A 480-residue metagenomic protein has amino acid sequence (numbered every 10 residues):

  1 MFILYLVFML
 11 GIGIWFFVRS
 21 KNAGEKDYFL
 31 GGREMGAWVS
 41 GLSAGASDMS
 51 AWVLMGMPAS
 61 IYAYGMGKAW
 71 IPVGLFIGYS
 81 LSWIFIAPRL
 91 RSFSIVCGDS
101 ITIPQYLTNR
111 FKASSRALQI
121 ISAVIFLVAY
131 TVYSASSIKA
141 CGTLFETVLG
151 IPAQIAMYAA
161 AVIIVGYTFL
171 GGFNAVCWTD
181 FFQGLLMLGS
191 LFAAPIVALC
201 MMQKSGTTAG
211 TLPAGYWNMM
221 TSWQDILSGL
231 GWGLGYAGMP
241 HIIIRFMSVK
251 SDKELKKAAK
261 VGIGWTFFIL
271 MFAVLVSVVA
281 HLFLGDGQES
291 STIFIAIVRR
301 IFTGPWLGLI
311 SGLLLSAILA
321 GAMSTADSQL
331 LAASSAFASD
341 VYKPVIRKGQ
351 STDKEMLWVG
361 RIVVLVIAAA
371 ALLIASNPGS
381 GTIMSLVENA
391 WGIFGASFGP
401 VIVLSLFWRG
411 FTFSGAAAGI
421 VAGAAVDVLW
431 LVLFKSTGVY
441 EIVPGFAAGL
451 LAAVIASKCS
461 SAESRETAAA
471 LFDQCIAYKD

Functional and structural regions predicted by a protein language model:
M1-D480: Membrane-embedded helix-loop-helix hairpins and adjacent transmembrane boundary segments in multi-pass transporters
